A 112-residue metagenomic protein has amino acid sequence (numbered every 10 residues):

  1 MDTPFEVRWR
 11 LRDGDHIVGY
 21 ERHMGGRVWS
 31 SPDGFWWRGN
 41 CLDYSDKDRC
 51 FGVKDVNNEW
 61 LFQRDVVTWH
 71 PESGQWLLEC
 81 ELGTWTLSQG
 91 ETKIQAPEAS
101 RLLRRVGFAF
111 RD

Functional and structural regions predicted by a protein language model:
M1-D112: Secondary-structure transition motif
